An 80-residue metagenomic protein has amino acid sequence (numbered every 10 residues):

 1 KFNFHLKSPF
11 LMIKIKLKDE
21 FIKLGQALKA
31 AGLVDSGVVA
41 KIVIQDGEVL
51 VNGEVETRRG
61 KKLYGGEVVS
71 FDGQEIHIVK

Functional and structural regions predicted by a protein language model:
K1-L11: N-terminal amphipathic/basic-hydrophobic helices that include classical n-h-c signal peptides and signal-anchor
H5-K7, G37, E54, Q74 (+1 more regions): Intrinsic disorder/low-complexity detector
L11-I22: A detector for short, charged/polar N-terminal pre-domain segments
I13-K14, V68-K80: A positively charged, amphipathic N-terminal helix/segment that binds anionic biomolecules
E20-G65: A basic, amphipathic helix-loop patch mediating RNA/tRNA/ribosome contacts
